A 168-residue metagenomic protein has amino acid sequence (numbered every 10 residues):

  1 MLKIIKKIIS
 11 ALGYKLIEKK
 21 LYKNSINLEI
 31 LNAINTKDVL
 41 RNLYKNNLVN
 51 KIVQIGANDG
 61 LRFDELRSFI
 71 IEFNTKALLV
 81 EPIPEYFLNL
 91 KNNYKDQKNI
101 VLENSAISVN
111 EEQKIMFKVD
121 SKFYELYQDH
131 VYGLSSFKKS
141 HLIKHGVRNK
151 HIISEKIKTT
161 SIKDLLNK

Functional and structural regions predicted by a protein language model:
L2-K168: Phosphate/nucleotide-binding beta-alpha loop and adjacent structural elements of enzyme active sites
